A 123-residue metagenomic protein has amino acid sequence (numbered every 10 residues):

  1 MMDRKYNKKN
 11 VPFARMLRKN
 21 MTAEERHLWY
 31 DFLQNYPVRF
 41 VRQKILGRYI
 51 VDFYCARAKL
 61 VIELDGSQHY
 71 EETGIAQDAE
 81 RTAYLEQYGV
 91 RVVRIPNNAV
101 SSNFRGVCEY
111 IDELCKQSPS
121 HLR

Functional and structural regions predicted by a protein language model:
M1-R123: Nucleic-acid endo/exonuclease domains
